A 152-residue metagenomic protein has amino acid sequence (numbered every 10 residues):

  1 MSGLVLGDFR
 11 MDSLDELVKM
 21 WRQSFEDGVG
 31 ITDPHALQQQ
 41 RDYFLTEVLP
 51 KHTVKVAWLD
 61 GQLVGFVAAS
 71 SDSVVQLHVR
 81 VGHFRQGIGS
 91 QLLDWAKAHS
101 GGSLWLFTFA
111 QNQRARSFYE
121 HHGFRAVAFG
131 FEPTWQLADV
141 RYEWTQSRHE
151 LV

Functional and structural regions predicted by a protein language model:
M1-D12, R148-V152: Conserved N-terminal entry element of GNAT/NAT acetyltransferase domains
M11, K19-L45: Conserved GNAT-fold acetyl-CoA-binding loop/helix
L45-V56, S73: A short helix-loop-beta-strand connector motif used in the catalytic cores of GNAT acetyltransferases and, in some
V56, Q62-H78: Conserved beta-strand in the GNAT
A57, H83, G87-W95: Conserved acetyl-CoA pyrophosphate-binding loop and the N-cap/start of the following alpha-helix in GNAT-like
V74-R85, T108-F109: A short, internal acetyl-CoA/4′-phosphopantetheine-binding micro-motif in the GNAT/acyltransferase core
S90-Q91, Q111-A128, E132-A138: Conserved active-site alpha-helix within GNAT-family acetyltransferase domains
H99-Q111: Conserved GNAT acetyl-CoA-binding A-motif
